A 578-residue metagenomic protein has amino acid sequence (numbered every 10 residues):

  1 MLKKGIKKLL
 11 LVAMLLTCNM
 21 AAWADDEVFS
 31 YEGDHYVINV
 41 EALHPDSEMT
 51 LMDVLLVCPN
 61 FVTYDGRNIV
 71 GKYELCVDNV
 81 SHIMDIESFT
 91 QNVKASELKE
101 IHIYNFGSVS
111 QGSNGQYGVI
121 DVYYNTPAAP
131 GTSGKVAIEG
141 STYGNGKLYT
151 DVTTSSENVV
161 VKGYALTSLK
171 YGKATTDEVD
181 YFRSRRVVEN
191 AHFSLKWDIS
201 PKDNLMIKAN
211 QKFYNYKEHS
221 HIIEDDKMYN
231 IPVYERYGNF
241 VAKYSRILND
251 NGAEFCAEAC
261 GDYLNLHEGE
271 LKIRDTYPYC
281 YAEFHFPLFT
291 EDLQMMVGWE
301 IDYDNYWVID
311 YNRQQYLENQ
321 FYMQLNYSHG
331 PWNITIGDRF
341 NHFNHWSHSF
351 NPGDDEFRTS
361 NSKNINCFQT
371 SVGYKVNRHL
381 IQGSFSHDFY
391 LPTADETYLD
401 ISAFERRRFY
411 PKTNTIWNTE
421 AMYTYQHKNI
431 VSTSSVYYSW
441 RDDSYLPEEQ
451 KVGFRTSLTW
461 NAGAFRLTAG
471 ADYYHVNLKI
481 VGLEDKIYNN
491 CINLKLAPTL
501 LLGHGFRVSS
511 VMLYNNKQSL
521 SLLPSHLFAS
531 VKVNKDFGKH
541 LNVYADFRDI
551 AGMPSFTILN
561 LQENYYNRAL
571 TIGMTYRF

Functional and structural regions predicted by a protein language model:
W23-A24, V533-F578: C-terminal beta-signal and adjacent terminal beta-strands/loops of Gram-negative outer-membrane beta-barrel proteins
L51-V54, S88-F89, I103, S113-A137 (+1 more regions): N-terminal periplasmic accessory domains that precede and gate Gram-negative outer-membrane beta-barrel machines
V80-G107, T150: Short acidic/polar hinge/loop motifs at secondary-structure boundaries that mediate gating or recognition
P127-T154, V179-S184: Short strand-turn segments of transmembrane beta-barrel domains in outer membranes, especially the first one or two
K170-N190, K196-Y279, A403-F404: Flexible loop and strand-edge segments within Gram-negative outer membrane beta-barrel domains
N230-I247, E356-K375, H379-N461, I487-N490 (+2 more regions): Outer-membrane beta-barrel signature, preferentially recognizing the C-terminal barrel domain of Gram-negative
D292-V376, L380, L391-P392: Signature of Gram-negative outer-membrane beta-barrel scaffolds
P331, Q426-Q518: Gram-negative outer-membrane beta-barrel transporters
